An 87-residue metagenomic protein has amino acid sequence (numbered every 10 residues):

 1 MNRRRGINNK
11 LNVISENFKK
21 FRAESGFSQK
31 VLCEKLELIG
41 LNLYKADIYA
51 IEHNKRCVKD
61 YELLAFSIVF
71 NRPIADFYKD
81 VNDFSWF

Functional and structural regions predicted by a protein language model:
M1-G26: A short, Lys/Arg-rich alpha-helix, primarily the initiator
N2-N8, I68, A75-F87: Short, charged recognition helix plus adjacent turn of helix-turn-helix-like nucleic-acid-binding domains
F18, Q29, K45, D60-L63: Helix-turn-helix DNA-binding elements, focusing on the entry/boundary residues of the two helices that contact DNA
F21, K35, I51, D80: Residues in the recognition helix of alpha-helical DNA-binding motifs
G26-A50: Short alpha-helical DNA-recognition segment
L32, E62-F70, F77-Y78: Hydrophobic micro-packing sites on short alpha-helices
H53-A65, F84: Short, basic-rich loop-to-helix N-cap that marks the start of a DNA-contacting helix
